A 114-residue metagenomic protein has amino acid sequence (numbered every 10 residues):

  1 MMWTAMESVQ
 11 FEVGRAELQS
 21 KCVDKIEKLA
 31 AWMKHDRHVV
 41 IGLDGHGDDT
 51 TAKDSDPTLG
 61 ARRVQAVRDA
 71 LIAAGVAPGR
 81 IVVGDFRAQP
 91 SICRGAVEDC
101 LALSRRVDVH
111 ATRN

Functional and structural regions predicted by a protein language model:
M1-I41, A73, G79, V97-C100 (+1 more regions): Periplasmic peptidoglycan-binding/tethering modules of Gram-negative envelope proteins
H46-N114: Periplasmic OmpA-like peptidoglycan-binding domain that tethers envelope proteins to the cell wall
